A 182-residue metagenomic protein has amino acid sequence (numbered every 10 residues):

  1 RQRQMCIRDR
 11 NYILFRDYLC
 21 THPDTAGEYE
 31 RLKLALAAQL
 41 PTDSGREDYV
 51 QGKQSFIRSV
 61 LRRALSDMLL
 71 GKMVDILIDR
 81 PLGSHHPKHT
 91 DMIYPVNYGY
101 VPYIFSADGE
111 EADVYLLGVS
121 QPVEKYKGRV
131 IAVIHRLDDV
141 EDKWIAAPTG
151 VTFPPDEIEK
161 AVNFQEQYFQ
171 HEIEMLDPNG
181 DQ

Functional and structural regions predicted by a protein language model:
Q2, T21, V101: A conserved hydrophobic position in a structured secondary element of the catalytic/binding core that shapes
R3-I7: Short, small-residue-biased leader/transition segments that mark boundaries at the very start of proteins
R10-D67: The feature captures the alpha-helical scaffold/lid subdomain characteristic of nucleotidyltransferase
R63-Q182: Feature detects long, helix-prone N-terminal segments enriched in hydrophobes
